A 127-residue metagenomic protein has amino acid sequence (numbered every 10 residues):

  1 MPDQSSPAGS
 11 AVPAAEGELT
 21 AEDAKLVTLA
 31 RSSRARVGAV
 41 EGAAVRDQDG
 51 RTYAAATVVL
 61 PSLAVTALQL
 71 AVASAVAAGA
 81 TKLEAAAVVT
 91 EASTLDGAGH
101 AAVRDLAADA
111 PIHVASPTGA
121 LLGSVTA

Functional and structural regions predicted by a protein language model:
P2-R36, A78-A127: C-terminal binding/interaction regions
V37-E41: Short, small/polar residue-rich loop motifs at catalytic or cofactor-binding pockets
G42-A43, I112: Generic short beta-strand
D47: Short, acidic, Ser/Thr-enriched surface-loop or helix-capping motifs
G50: Flexible, polar/acidic helix-loop-strand segments at domain edges
P61-S74: A short, polar/charged loop-to-alpha-helix boundary motif
